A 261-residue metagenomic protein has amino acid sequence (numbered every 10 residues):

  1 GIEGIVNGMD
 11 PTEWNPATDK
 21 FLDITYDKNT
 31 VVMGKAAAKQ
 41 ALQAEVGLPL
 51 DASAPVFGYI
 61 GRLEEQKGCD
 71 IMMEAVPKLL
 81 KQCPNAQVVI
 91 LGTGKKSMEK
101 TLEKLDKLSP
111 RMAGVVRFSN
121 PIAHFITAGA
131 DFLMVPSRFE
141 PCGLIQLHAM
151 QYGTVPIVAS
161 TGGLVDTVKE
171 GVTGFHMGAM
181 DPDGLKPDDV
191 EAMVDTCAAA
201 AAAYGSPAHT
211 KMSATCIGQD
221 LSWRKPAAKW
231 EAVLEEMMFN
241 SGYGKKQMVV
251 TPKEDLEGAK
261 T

Functional and structural regions predicted by a protein language model:
G1-T261: Catalytic cores of carbohydrate-active enzymes across secretory and cytosolic contexts
